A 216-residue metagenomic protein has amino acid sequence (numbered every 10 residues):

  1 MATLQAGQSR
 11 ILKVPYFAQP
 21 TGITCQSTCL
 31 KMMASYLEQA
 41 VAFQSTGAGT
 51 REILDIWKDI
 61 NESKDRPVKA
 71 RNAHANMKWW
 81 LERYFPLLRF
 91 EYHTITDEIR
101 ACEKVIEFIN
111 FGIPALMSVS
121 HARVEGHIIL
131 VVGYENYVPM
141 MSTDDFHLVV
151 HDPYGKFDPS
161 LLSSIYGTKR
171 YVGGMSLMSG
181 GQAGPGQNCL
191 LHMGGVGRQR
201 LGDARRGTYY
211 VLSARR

Functional and structural regions predicted by a protein language model:
M1, N110, Y134-R216: Noncatalytic regulatory segments and standalone regulatory/sensor domains
A2-T96, C189, R200-L201, R206-T208: Cysteine-nucleophile protease catalytic domains, especially the papain-like/related folds used in DUB/UBL proteases
S9-L12, R66, M117, I128-L130 (+4 more regions): Residue-level marker of intrinsically disordered, low-complexity segments enriched for small/polar residues
C29, M33, L37, F85 (+5 more regions): Short, well-ordered alpha-helical segments in soluble proteins
V41, T46, H121, V131 (+1 more regions): Generic preference for flexible, low-structure residues
E82-E98, I129-Y134, L162-T168: Hydrophobic transmembrane alpha-helix bundles
L87-F90, R100-I106, Q182: N-terminal start-of-chain detector that recognizes signal peptides and the immediate post-cleavage beginning
I95-H151: Active-site-adjacent substructure of cysteine-protease-like catalytic cores
